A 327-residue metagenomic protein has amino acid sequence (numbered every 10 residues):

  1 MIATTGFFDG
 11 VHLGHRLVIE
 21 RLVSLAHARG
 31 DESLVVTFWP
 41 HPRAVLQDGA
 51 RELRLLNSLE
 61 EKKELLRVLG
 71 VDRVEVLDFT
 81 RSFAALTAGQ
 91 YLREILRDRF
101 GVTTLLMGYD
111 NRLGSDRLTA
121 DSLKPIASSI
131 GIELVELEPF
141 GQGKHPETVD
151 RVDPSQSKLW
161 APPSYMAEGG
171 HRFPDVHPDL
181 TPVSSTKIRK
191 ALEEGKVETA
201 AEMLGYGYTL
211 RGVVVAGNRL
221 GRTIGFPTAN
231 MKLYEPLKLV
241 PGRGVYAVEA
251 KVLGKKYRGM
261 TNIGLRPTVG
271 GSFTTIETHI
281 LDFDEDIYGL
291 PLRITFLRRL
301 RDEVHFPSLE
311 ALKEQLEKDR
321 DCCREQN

Functional and structural regions predicted by a protein language model:
M1-L53, S58: N-terminal catalytic cores of NTP/NDP-binding nucleotidyl/phosphoryl-transfer enzymes
H12, L66, L105, A200 (+2 more regions): Residue-level signal for inorganic ion chemistry
L17, R21, E61, T199-Y206 (+1 more regions): A non-catalytic, amphipathic alpha-helix used as a structural packing/dimerization or gating element in enzyme scaffolds
S33-T37, M107, E136: Structural beta-sheet core signal
A44-E133: N-terminal Rossmann-like or analogous alpha/beta NTP/dinucleotide-binding catalytic cores that position adenine
D78, Y109, E138, I263-L265: Short secondary-structure boundary segments
E133-M260: Glycine-rich, Lys/Arg-enriched anion-binding loops that position phosphate/diphosphate groups for phosphoryl
P154-Q156, D175, G217-N327: Phosphate/ribose-recognition catalytic cores of enzymes acting on nucleotide-derived substrates
